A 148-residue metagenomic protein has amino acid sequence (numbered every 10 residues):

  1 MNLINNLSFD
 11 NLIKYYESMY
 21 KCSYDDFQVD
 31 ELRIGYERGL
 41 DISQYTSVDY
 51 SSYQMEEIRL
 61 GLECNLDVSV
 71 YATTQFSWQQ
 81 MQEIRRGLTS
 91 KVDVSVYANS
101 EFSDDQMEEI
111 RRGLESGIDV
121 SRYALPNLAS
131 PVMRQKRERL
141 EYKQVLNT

Functional and structural regions predicted by a protein language model:
M1-T148: General marker for long, soluble alpha-helical cores
